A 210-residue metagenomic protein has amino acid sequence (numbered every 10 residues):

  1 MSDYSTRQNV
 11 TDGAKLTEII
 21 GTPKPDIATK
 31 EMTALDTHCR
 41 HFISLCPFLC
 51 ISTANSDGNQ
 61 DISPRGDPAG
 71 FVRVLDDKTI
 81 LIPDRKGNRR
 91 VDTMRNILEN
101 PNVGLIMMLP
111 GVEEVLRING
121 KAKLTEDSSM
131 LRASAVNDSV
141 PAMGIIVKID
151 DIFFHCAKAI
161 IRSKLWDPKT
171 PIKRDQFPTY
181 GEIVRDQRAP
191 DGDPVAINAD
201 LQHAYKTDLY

Functional and structural regions predicted by a protein language model:
M1-Y210: Binding-site signature for planar aromatic cofactors or substrates
